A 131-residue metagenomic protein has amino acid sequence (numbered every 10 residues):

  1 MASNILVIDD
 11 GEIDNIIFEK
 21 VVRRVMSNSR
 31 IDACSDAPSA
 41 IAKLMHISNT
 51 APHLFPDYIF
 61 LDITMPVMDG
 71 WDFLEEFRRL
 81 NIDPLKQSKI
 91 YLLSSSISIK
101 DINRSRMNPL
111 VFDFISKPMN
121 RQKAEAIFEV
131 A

Functional and structural regions predicted by a protein language model:
S3-I13, F18-V22: Conserved acidic segment of CheY-like receiver
V7, F60, Y91-L92: Hydrophobic beta-strand core positions in alpha/beta domains
A33-H46, G70: Helix N-cap/capping motif at the beta->alpha junctions
S48-F60: Active-site beta3 strand of CheY-like receiver
M65: Receiver (REC) domain active-site loop signature in two-component systems and cognate sites in sensor histidine kinases
W71-P84: Short amphipathic alpha-helix used as the core "switch/output" element in two-component signaling
D72, K86-Y91, S96-F114: Alpha4 helix (beta4-alpha4-beta5 surface) of REC/receiver domains from two-component response regulators
P118-F128: C-terminal output helix
